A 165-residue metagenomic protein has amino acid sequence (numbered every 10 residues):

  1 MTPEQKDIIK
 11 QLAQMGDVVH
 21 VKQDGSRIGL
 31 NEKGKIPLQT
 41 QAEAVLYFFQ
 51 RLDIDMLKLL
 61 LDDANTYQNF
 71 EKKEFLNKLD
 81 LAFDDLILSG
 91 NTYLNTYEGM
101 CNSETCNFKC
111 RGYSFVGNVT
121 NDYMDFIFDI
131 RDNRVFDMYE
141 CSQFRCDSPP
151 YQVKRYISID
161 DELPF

Functional and structural regions predicted by a protein language model:
M1-Y47, R51: Short, low-complexity N-terminal intrinsically disordered segments enriched in polar/charged residues
R27, C106, R134-F136: Hydrophobic residues embedded in beta-strands of well-ordered beta-sheets
R51-T66: Short, well-ordered alpha-helical segments enriched in acidic and aromatic residues
N65-L81: Short, charge-rich amphipathic alpha-helical segments embedded in non-transmembrane helical bundles/solenoids
N77-D129: Surface-exposed, charged secondary-structure patches
N121-P149: Intrinsically disordered, low-complexity regulatory segments enriched in Ser/Thr/Pro and charged residues
Y139-F165: Low-complexity, intrinsically disordered terminal/linker segments enriched in charged and Gly/Pro repeats
